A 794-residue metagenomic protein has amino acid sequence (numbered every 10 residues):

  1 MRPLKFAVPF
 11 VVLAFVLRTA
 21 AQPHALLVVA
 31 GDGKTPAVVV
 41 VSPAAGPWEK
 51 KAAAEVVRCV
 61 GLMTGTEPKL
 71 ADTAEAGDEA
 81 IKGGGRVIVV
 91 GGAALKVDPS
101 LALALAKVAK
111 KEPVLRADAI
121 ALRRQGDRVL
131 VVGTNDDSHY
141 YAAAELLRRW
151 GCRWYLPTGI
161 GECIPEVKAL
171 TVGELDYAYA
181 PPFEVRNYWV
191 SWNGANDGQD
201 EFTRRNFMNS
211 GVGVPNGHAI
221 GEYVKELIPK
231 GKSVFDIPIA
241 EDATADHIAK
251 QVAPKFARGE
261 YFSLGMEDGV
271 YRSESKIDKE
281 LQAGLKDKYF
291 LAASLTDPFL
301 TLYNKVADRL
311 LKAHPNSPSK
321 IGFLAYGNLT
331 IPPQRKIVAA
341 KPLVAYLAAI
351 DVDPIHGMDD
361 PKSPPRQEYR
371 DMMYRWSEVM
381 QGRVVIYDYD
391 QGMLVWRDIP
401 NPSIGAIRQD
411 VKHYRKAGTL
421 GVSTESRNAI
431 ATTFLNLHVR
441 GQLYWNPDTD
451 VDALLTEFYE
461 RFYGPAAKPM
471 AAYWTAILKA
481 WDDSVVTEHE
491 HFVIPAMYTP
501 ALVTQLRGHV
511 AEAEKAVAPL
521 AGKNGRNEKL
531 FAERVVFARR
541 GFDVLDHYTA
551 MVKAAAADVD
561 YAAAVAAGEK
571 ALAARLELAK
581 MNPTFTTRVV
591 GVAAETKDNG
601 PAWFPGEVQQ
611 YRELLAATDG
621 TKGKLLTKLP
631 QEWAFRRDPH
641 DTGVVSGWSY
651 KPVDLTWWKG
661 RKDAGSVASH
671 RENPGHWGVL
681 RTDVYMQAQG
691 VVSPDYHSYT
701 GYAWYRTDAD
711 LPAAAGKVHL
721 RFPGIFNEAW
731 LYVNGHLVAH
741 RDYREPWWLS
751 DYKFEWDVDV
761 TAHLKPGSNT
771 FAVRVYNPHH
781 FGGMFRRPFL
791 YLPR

Functional and structural regions predicted by a protein language model:
F10, A14-A119, K168-D176: Acidic, contiguous N-terminal accessory segments
A52-E55, C59-G61, V108-A307, L311-P315 (+3 more regions): Feature activates predominantly on carbohydrate-active enzymes
D236-D246, P254, P364-A466, A472: Structured mid-domain segments that build the active-site/substrate or prosthetic-cofactor binding neighborhood
G322-D351, D398-I404, A431-L437: Substrate-binding cleft/loops of secretory-pathway carbohydrate-active enzymes
G418, Q442-E632: Catalytic domains of carbohydrate-active enzymes that cleave complex glycans
L629-D695, Y743-R744, S750-K753, V758-R794: An acidic-aromatic loop/edge-strand motif
W677, A709-G735, F771-V775: Aromatic-lined ligand-binding clefts that engage carbohydrates, nucleic acids, or primary amines
Y699-L711, F754-V758: Short beta-strands within extracellular/lumenal beta-sheet-rich domains
